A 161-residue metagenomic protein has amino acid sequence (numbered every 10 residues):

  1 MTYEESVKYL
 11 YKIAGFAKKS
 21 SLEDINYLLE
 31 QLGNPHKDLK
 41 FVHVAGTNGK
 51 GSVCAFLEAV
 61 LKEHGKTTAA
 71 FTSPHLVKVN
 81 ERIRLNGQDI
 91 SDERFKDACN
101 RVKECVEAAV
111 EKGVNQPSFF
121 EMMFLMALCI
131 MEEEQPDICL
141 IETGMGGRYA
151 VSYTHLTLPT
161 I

Functional and structural regions predicted by a protein language model:
M1-N48, S52-T67, L76-K78, Q135: N-terminal leader/targeting and accessory segments in enzymes
K8-Y9, F41, R82, E111 (+1 more regions): General secondary-structure edge motif
L22, L29-E30, N34-K37, E63-Y153: ATP-dependent carboxylate-amine ligase catalytic core
T154-T160: Conserved small/polar residues in nucleotide/adenosyl-binding loops
